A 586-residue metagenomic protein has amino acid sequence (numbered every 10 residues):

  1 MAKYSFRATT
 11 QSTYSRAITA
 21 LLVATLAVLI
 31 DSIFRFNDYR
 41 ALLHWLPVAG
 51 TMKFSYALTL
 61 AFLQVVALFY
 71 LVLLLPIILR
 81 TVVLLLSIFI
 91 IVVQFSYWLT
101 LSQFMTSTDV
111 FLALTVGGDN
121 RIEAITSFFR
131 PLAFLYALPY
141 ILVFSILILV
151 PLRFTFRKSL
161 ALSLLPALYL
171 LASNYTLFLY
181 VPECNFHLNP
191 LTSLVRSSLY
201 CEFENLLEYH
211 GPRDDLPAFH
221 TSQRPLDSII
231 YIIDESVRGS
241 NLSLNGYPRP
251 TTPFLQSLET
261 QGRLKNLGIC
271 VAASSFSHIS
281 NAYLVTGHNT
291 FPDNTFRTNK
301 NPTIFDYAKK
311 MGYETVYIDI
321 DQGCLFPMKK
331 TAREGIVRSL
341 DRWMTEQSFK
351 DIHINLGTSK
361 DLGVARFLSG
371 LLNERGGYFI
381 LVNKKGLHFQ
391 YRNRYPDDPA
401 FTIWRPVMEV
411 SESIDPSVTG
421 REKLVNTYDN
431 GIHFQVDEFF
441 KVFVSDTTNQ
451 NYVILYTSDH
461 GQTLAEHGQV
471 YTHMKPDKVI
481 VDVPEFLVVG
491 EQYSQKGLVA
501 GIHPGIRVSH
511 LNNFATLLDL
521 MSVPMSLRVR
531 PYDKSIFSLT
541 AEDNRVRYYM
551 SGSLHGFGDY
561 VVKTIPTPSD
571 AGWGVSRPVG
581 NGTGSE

Functional and structural regions predicted by a protein language model:
A2-L188: Transmembrane and membrane-interface helices of multi-pass, inner-membrane envelope-modifying transferases
Y4-V28, L73-T81, L149-L152, D306 (+4 more regions): Membrane-interface soluble catalytic domains
V48-M52, P292-T295, I352-N355, R421-V436 (+5 more regions): Active-site rim elements
V65, F69, A365-S369, N373 (+1 more regions): A long, amphipathic alpha-helix that forms part of the scaffold/cap immediately adjacent to metal-dependent active
I90, F111-L114, E123, R130-T192 (+9 more regions): Hydrophobic transmembrane helix bundles of membrane-integrated enzymes that assemble and modify cell-envelope
L177-Y231, S236-E409, D482, H510 (+2 more regions): Active-site-proximal alpha/beta segments of enzymes that process anionic O-linked groups
I230, G431-T472, F514-M521: Metal-dependent active-site segment of extracytoplasmic phospho-/sulfohydrolases and closely related
G246-P250, Q450-Q495: Histidine-centered active-site microenvironments of extracellular/periplasmic hydrolases and transferases
